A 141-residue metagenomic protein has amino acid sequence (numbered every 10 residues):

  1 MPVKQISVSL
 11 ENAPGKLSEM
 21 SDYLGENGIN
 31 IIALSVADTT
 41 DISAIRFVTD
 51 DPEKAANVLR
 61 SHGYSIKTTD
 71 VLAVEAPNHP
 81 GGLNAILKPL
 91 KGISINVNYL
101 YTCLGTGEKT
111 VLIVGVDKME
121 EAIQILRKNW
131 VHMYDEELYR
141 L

Functional and structural regions predicted by a protein language model:
M1-L141: A conserved regulatory-domain signal marking ACT and ACT-like small-molecule sensing domains and adjacent regulatory
